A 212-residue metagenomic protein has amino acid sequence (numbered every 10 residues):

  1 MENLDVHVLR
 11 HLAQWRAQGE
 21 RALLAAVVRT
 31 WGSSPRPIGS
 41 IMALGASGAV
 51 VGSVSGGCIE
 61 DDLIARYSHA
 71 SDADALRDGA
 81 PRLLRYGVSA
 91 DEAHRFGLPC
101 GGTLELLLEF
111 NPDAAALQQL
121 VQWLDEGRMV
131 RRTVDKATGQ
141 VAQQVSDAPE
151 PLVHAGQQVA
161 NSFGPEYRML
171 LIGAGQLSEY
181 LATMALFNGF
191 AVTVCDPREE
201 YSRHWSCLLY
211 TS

Functional and structural regions predicted by a protein language model:
M1-L208: Segments forming oxygen-rich coordination pockets for charged ligands
S212: Short acidic-hydrophobic, aromatic-tinged amphipathic segments that line or gate anion-handling sites
